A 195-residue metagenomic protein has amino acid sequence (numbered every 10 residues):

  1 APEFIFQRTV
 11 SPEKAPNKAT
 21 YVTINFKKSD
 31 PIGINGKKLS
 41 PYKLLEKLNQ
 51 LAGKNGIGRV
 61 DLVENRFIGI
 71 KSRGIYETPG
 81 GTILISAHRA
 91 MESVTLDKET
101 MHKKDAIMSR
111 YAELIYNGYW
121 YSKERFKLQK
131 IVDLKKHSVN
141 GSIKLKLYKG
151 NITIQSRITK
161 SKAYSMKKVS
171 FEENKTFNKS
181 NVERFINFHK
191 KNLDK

Functional and structural regions predicted by a protein language model:
A1-K195: Nucleotide-activated chemistry modules centered on ATP-dependent adenylation/adenylyltransferase
